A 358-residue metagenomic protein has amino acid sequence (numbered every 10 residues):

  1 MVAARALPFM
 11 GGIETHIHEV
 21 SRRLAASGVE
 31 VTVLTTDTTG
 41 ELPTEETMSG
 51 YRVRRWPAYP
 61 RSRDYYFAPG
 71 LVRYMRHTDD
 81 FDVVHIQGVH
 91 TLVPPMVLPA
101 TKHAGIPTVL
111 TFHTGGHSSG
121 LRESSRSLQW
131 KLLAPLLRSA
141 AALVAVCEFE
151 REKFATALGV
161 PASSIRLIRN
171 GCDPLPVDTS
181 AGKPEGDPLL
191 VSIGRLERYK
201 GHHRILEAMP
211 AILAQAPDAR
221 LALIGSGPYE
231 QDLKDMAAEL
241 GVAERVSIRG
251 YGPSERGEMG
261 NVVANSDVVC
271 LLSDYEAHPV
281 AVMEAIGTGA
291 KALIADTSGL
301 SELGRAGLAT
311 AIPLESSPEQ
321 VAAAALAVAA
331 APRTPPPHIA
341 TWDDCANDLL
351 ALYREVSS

Functional and structural regions predicted by a protein language model:
D37, F149, G171: Carbohydrate-associated surface elements
P107, G116-L136, E152, P174: Nucleotide-sugar donor phosphate/pyrophosphate-binding loop at the beta->alpha transition of glycosyltransferases
A155-T156, S163-S164, R169-D187: Acidic anion/phosphate-binding donor-loop and adjacent secondary structure in glycosyltransferase catalytic cores
K183-M209: Conserved donor-binding/catalytic core segment of Leloir-type glycosyltransferases
K234-P253: Nucleotide-activated donor-binding/catalytic signature segment of Leloir-type glycosyltransferases, i.e., the conserved
D274: Aromatic "clamp/platform" in nucleotide-sugar-dependent glycosyltransferases that forms part of the donor/acceptor
K291-I294: Short hydrophobic beta-strand element within catalytic cores of glycosyltransferases and related nucleotide-activated
A306-E319, A327-A329: Conserved acidic donor-binding segment of nucleotide-sugar-dependent glycosyltransferases
